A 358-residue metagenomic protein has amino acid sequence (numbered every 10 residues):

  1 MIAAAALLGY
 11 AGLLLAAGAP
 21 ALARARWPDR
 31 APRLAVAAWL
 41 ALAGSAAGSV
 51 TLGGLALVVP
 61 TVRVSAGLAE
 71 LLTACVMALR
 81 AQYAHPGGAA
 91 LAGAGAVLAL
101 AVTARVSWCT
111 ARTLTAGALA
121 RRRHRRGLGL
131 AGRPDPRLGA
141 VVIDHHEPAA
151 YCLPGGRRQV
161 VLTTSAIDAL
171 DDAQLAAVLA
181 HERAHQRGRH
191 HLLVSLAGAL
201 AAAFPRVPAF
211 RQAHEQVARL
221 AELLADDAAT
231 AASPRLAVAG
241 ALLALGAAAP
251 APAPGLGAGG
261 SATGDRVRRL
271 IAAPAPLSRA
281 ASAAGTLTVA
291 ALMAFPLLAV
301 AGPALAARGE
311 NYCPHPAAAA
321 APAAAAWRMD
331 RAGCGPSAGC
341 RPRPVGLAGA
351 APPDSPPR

Functional and structural regions predicted by a protein language model:
M1-G44: Membrane-anchoring/interfacial helices and their immediately flanking loops in integral membrane proteins
A4, A11-P20, A96-L119, L130 (+2 more regions): Cytosolic-facing loops and C-terminal tails of multi-pass membrane proteins
A4-L8, A37, A41, G48 (+2 more regions): Alpha-helical transmembrane segments
G18-A21, V62-A78: Peri-membrane helix termini and adjoining interfacial loops of integral membrane proteins
R24-D29, V58-A66, L114-A118, P274: Membrane-interface elements of multi-pass transporters and channels
W27-A37, A41-V50, G117-T288: Membrane-embedded and juxtamembrane structural elements of multi-pass membrane proteins
G48-L52, A56-V62, V76-R122: Transmembrane alpha-helices and immediately adjacent membrane-cytoplasm interface residues in multi-pass integral
L57-E70, A304-P314: Interfacial/capping segments of alpha-helical transmembrane domains
